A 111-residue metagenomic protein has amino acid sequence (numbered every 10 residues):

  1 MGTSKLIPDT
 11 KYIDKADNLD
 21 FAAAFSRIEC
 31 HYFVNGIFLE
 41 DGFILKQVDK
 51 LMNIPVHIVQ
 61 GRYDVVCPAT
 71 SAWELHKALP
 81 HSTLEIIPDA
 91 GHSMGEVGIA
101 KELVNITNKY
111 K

Functional and structural regions predicted by a protein language model:
M1-Q47, I54: Alpha/beta-hydrolase
E29, D64, L75: Hydrophobic, well-ordered secondary-structure elements that form the walls of internal hydrophobic environments
E40, V65-S71: Conserved alpha/beta-hydrolase "acid-adjacent" motif
L45-V48, A72, V104: Short amphipathic alpha-helical segments and helix-helix/interface helices
D49-N53, A78-L79: Short, conserved loop/helix-junction motifs that constitute active-site signature segments in enzyme catalytic cores
L51-M52, I58-Q60, D64: Short beta-strand/loop motif that positions the catalytic acidic residue of the alpha/beta-hydrolase fold
A69-T83: Active-site-adjacent alpha-helix of alpha/beta-hydrolase-fold enzymes
S82-K111: Catalytic active-site module of serine/aspartate enzymes centered on a nucleophile-bearing elbow/loop
